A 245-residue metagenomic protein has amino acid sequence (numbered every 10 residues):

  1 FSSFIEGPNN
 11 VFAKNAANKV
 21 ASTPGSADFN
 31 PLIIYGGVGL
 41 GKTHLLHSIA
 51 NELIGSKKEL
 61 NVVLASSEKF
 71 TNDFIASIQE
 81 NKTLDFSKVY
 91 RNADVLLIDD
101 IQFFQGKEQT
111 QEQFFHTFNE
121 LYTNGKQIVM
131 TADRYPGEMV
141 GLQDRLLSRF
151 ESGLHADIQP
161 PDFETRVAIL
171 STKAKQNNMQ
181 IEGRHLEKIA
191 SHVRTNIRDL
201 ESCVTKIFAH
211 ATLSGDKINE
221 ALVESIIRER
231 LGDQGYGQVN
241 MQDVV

Functional and structural regions predicted by a protein language model:
F1-L32, N51: Pre-Walker A (pre-P-loop) alpha-helix and adjacent loop at the N terminus of AAA/AAA+ ATPase modules, a conserved
G25-H47: Walker A/P-loop nucleotide-binding motif
K58-V95, Q105-E108: Short glycine-rich substrate-engagement loop in P-loop NTPases that contacts/grips substrate
I75-Q79, P136-S152: Short regulatory helix/loop adjacent to the ATP-binding pocket of P-loop NTPases
V140, G153-T165: Conserved AAA+ ATPase "SRH/arginine-finger" region at the nucleotide-binding site
R145, G153, T165-Q180, H210: Conserved AAA+ ATPase "sensor/coupling" helix adjacent to the nucleotide-binding pocket
S171-K175, R184-H192, R198-L213, L222-S225: C-terminal helical "lid" of AAA+/P-loop NTPase domains
A209-V245: Conserved alpha/beta core segments of nucleic-acid transaction machinery
